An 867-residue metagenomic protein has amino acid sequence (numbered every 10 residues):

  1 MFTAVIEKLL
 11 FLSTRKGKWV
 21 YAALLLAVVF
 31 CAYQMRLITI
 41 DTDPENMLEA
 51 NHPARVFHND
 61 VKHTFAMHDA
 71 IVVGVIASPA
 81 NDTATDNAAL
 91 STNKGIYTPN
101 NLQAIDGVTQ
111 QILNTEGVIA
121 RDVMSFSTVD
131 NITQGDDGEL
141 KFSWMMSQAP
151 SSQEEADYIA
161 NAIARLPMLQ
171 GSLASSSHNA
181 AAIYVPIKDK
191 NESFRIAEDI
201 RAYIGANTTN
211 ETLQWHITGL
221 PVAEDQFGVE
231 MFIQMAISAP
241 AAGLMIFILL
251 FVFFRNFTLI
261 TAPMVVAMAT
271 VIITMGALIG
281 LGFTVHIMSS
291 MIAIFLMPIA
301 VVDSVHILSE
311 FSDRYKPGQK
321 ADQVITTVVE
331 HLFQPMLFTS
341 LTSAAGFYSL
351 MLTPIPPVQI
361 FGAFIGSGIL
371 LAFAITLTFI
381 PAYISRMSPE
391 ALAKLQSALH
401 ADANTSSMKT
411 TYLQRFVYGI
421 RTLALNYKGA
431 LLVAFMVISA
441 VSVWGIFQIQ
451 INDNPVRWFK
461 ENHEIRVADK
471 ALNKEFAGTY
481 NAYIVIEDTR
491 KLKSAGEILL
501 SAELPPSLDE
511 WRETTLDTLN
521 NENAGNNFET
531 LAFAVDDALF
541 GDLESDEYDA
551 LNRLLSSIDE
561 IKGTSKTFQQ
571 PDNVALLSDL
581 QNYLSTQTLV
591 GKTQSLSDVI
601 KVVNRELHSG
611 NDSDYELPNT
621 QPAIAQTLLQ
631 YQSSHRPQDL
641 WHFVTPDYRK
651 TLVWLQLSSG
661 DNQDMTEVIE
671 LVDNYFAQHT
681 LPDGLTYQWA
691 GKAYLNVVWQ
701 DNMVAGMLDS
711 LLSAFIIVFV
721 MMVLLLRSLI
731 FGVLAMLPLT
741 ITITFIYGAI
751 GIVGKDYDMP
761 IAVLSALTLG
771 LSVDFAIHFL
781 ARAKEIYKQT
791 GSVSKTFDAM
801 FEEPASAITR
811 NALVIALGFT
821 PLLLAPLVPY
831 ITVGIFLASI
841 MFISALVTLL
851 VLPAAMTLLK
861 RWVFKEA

Functional and structural regions predicted by a protein language model:
M1-T42, P381-A382, R386, S397-N454 (+1 more regions): Signature of alpha-helical transmembrane segments and their immediate interfacial
F2-G243: Membrane-proximal extracytoplasmic
A22, G280, M297-S309, F333-L352 (+3 more regions): Transmembrane alpha-helices and their membrane-interface boundaries in multi-pass membrane transporters and channels
T83-T92, N100-A174, K188, S193-I196 (+4 more regions): Alpha-helical transmembrane helix bundles of large polytopic membrane transport and channel proteins
A149-N256, Q570-D579, Y583-L589, T593 (+1 more regions): Extracytoplasmic
F232-V285, L352-P356, L708-G754, D758 (+1 more regions): Interfacial segments of transmembrane alpha-helices in multi-pass membrane proteins
M235-I237, M264, K316-T353, M707 (+3 more regions): Pore- and gate-forming transmembrane helices of large, multi-pass membrane proteins
G419-P618: Juxtamembrane segments of multi-pass membrane proteins
